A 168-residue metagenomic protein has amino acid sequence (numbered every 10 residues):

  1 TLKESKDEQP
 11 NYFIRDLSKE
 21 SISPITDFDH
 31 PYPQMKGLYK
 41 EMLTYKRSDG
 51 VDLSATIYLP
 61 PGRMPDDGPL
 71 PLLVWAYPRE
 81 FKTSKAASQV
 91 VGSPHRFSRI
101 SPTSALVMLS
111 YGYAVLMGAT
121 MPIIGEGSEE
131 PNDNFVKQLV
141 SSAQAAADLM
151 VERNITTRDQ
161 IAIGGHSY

Functional and structural regions predicted by a protein language model:
T1-Y168: Serine-hydrolase catalytic core recognition
